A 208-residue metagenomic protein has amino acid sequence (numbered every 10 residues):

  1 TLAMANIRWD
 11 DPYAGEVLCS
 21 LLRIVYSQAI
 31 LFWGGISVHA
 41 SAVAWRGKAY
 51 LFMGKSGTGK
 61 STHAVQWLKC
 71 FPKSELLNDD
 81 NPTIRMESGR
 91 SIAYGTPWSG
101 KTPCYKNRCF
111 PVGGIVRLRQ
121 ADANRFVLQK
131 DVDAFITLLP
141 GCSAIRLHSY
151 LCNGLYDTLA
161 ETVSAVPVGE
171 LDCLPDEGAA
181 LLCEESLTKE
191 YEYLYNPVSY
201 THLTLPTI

Functional and structural regions predicted by a protein language model:
T1-V25: Charged, amphipathic alpha-helical linker segments immediately N-terminal to NTP-binding catalytic cores
F32-A42: Pre-Walker A adenine-sensing motif
A40-S41, W45-K55, K69-S199: Glycine-rich, often acidic-flanked micro-motifs that create phosphate/phosphodiester-binding or positioning elements
G59: Conserved glycine(s) of the Walker
Y200-T207: Conserved small/polar residues in nucleotide/adenosyl-binding loops
